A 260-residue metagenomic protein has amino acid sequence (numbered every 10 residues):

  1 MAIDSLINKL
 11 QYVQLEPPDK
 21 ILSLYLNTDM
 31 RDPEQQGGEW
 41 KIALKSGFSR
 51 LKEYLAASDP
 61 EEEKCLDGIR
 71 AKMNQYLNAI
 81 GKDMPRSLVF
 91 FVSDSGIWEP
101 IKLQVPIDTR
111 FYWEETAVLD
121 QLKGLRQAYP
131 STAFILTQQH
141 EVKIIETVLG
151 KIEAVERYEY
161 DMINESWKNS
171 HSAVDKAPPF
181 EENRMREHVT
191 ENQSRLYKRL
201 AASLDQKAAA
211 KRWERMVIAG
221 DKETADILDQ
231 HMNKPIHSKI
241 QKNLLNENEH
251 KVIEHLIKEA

Functional and structural regions predicted by a protein language model:
M1-A260: Terminal alpha-helical anchor/extension segments at protein ends
